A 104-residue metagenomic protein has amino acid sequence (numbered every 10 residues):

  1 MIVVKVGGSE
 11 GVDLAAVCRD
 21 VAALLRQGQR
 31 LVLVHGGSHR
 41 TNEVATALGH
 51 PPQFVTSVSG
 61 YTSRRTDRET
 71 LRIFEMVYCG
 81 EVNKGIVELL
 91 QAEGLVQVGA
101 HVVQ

Functional and structural regions predicted by a protein language model:
M1-Q104: Nucleotide/pyrophosphate-binding catalytic subdomain
